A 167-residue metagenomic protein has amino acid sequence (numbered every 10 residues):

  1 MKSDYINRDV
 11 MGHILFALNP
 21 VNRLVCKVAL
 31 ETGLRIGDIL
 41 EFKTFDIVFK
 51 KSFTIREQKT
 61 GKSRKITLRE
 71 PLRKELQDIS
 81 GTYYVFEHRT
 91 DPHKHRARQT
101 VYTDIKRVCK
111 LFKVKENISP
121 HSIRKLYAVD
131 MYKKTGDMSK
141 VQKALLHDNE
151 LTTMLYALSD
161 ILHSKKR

Functional and structural regions predicted by a protein language model:
D4-T32, I36: Basic, Lys/Arg- and aromatic-enriched nucleic-acid-binding interface segment
Y5-R8, T32, E41-K74: Conserved tyrosine-mediated DNA breakage-rejoining catalytic core shared by Y-recombinases
A29-E31, Y132-K133, A157: Short amphipathic helical patch at the helix-1/turn junction of helix-turn-helix
D38-I39, N117-I118, A128, G136-H147: Active-site-proximal segment of tyrosine recombinases
I47-K50, D137-A157, I161-L162: Short, polar N-cap/turn motifs at the start of nucleic acid-interacting alpha helices
Q58-Q77, Y83-K106: C-terminal catalytic core of Y-nucleophile DNA break-rejoin enzymes
I123, Y127: Active-site His/Glu-centered metal-binding helix of metallohydrolases
